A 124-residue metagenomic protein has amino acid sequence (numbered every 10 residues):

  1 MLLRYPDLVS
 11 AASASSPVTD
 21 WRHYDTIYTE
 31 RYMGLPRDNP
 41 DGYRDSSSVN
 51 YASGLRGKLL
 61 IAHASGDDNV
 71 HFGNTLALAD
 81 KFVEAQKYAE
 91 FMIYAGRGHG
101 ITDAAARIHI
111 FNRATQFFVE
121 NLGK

Functional and structural regions predicted by a protein language model:
M1-K124: Active-site-proximal cap/loop segments of hydrolase catalytic domains
